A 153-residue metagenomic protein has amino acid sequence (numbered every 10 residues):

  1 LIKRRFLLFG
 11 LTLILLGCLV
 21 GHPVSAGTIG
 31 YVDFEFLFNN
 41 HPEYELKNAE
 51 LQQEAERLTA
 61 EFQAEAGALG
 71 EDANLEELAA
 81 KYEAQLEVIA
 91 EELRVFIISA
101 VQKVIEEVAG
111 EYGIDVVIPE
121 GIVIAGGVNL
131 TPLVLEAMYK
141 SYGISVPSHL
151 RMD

Functional and structural regions predicted by a protein language model:
L1-I2, E91: Short alpha-helical segments used as structural interaction elements across diverse proteins
I2-G10: Bacterial N-terminal signal peptides that target proteins for export
F9-C18: Bacterial N-terminal signal peptides
T12-L13, P23-S25: Cleavable N-terminal signal peptides
A26-D153: Amphipathic, charged alpha-helical segments and their helix-to-coil junctions in extracytoplasmic/peripheral assemblies
